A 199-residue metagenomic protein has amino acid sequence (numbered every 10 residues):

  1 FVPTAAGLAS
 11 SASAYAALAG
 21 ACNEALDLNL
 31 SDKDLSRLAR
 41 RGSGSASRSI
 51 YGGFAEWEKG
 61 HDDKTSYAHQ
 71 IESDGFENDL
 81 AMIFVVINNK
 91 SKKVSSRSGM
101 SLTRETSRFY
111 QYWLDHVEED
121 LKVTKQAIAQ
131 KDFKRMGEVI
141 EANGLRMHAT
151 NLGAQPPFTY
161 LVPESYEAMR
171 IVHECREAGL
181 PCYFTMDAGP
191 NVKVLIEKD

Functional and structural regions predicted by a protein language model:
F1-E77: Gly/Ser-rich oxyanion-binding loop with an adjacent helix/lid that shapes the negatively charged ligand pocket
D74-D199: C-terminal nucleotide
